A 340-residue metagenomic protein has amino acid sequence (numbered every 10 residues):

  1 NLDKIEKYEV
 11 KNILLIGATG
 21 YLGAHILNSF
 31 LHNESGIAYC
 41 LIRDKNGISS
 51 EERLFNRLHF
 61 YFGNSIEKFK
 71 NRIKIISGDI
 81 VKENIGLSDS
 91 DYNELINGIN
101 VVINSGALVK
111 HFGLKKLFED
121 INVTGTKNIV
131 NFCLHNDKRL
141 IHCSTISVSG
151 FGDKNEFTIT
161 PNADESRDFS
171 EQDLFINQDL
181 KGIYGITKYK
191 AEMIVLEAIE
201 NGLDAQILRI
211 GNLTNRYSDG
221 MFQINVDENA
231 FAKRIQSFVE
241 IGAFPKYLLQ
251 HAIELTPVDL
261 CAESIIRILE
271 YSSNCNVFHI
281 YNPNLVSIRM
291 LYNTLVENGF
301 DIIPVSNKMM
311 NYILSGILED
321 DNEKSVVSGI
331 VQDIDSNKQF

Functional and structural regions predicted by a protein language model:
N1-V101, S105-L108: N-terminal Rossmann/SDR dinucleotide-binding element
Y21-L22, N46-S49, K82-N84, V109-G113 (+4 more regions): Flexible loop/turn segments at secondary-structure boundaries
I96-N97, V101-S105, F112-G113, L117-D120 (+2 more regions): Conserved Rossmann-fold NAD(P)-dependent oxidoreductase catalytic core, especially the SDR/UDP-sugar
I121, I186, N229, I253-T256 (+1 more regions): Residue-level signal for the nucleotide or nucleotide-sugar donor/cofactor binding architecture
K154-D168, L196-I253, V258-E263, R267 (+1 more regions): NAD(P)-dependent short-chain dehydrogenase/reductase
K181-V195: Phosphate/diphosphate-binding loops
S264-K338: Mid/C-terminal beta-alpha module of Rossmann-like enzyme folds, strongest in SDR-family dehydrogenases/epimerases
